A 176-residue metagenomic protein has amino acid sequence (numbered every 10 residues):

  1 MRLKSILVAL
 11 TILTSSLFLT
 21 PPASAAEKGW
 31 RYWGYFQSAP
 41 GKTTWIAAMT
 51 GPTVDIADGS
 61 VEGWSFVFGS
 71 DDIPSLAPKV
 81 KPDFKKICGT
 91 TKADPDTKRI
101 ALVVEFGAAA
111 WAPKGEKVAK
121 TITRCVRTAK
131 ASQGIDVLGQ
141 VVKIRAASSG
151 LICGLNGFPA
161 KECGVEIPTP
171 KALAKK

Functional and structural regions predicted by a protein language model:
R2-S5, S15-K176: Ubiquitin-like/PB1-type beta-grasp interaction modules and other compact soluble beta-rich domains
